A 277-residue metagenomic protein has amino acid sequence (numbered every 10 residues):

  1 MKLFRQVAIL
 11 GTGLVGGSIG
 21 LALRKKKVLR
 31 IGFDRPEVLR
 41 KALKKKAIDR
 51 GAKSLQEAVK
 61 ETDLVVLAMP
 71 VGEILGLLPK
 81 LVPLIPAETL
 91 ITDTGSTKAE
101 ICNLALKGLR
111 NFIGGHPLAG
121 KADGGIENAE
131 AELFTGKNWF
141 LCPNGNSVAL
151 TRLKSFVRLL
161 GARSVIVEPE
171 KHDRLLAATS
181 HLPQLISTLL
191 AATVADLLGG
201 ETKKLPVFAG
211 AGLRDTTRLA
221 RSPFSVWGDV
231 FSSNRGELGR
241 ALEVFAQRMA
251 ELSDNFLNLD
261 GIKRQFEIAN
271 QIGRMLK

Functional and structural regions predicted by a protein language model:
M1-V59, L64: NAD(P)+-binding Rossmann beta1-loop-alpha1 motif at the extreme N-terminus of oxidoreductases
L3-Q6, E88, G136: Phosphate-coordination loops involved in phosphoryl transfer and adenosine-cofactor binding
Q6, L29, N111, N138 (+1 more regions): Residues at the starts of beta-strands that form the adenosine-phosphate
L55-I85: Rossmann-like NAD(P)-binding element
V66-L67, T92, L141: Redox-cofactor binding/interface segments in oxidoreductases and associated redox assembly factors
L77-E127: Rossmann-like NAD(P)(H) cofactor-binding subdomain of soluble oxidoreductases
A131-R218: Internal alpha-helical scaffold of NAD(P)-dependent oxidoreductase catalytic cores
T202-A269: Interdomain hinge/lid region at the active-site interface of Rossmann-like NAD(P)-dependent oxidoreductases
